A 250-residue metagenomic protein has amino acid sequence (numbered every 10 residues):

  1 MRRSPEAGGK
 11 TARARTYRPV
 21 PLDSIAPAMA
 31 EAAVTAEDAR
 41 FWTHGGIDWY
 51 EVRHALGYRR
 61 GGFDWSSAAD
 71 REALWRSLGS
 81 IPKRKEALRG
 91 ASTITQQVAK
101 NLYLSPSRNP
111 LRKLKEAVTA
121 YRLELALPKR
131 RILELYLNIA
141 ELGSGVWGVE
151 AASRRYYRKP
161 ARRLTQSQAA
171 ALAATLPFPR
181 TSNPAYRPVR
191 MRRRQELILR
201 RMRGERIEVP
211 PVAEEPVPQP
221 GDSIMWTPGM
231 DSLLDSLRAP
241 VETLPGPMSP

Functional and structural regions predicted by a protein language model:
M1-P250: Juxtamembrane regions of bacterial inner-membrane/periplasmic proteins, predominantly the peptidoglycan biogenesis
